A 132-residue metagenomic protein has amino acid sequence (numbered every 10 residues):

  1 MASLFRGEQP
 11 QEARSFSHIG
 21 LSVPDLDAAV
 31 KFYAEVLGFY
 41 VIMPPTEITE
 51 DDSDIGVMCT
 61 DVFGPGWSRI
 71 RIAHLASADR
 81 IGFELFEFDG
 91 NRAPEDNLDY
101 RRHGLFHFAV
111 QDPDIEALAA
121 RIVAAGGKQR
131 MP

Functional and structural regions predicted by a protein language model:
M1-E12: Short acidic N-proximal helix/loop "leader" segments that mark the beginning of a domain or an inter-domain linker
P10, G64, L98-Y100: Short consensus segments that form the blades of beta-propeller domains, in both extracellular/periplasmic
S15-P24, R69-E84, D96-V123: Vicinal oxygen chelate
S22-R80, A117, A124: Core segments of cupin and vicinal oxygen chelate
D52-C59, G90-E95, P132: A cross-kingdom feature marking solvent-exposed beta-strand/loop segments within repeated, beta-rich binding/scaffold
G127-R130: Catalytic cores of nucleotide-enabled group-transfer and carboxylate-activating enzymes in metabolic and assembly-line
